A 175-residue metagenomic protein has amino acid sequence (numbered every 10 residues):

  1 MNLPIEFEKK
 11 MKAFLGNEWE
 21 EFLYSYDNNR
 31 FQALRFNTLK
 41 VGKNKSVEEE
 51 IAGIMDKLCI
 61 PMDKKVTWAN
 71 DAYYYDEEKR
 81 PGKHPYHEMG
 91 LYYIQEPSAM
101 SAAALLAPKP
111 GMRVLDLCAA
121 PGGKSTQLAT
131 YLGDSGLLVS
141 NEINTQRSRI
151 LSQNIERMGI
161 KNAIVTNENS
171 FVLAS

Functional and structural regions predicted by a protein language model:
M1-S175: S-adenosylmethionine
